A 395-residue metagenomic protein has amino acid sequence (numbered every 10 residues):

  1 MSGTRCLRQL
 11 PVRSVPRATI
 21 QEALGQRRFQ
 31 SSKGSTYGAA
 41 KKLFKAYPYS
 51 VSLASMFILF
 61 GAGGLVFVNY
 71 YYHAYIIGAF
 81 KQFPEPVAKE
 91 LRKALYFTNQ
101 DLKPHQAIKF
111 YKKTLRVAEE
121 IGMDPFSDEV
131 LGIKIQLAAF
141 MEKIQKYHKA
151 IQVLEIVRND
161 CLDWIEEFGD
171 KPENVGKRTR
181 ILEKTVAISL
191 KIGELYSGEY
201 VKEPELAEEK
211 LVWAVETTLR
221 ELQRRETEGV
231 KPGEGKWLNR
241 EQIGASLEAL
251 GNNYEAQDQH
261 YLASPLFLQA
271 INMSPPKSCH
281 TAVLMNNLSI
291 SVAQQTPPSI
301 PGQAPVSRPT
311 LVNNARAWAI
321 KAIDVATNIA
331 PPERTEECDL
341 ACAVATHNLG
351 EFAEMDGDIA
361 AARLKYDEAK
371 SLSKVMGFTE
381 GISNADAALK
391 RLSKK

Functional and structural regions predicted by a protein language model:
M1-S50: N-terminal mitochondrial targeting presequence
T36-A79: Single-pass hydrophobic alpha-helical transmembrane segments typical of small organelle membrane proteins
N69-H148, V153, C161: N-terminal topogenic membrane-targeting module
A79-F80, A118-D128, D160-E183, Y200 (+4 more regions): Flexible helix-coil transition and linker loops at the boundaries of alpha-helical arrays
F97-T98, M141, S189, Y196 (+7 more regions): Residue at a conserved register position within TPR or TPR-like alpha-solenoid repeats
L102, Q145, Y200-K202, D258 (+3 more regions): Residue-level detector of the short coil/turn that links helix A to helix B within each tetratricopeptide repeat
